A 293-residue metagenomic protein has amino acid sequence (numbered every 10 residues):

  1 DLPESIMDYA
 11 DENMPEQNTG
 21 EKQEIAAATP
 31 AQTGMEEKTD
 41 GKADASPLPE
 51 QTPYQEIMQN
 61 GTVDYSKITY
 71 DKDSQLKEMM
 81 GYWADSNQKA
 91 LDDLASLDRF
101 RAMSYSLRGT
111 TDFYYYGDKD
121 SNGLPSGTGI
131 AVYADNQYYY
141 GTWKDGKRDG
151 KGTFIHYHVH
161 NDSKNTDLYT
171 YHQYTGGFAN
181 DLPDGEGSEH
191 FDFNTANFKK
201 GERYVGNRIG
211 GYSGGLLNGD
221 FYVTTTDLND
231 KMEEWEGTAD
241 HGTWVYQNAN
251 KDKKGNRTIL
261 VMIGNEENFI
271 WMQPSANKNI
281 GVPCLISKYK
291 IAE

Functional and structural regions predicted by a protein language model:
D1-E293: Glycine/tyrosine- and acidic-biased, solvent-exposed loop/turn segments at the edges of beta-strands
